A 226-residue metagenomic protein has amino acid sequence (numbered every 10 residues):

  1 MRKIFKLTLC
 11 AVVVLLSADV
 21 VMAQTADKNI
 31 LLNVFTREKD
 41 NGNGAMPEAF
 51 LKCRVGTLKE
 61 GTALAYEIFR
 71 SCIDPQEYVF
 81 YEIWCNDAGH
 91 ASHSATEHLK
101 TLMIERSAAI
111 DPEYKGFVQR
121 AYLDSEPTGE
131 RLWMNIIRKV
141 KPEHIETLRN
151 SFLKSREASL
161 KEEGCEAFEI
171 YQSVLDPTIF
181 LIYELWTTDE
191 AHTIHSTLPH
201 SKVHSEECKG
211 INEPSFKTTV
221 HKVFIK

Functional and structural regions predicted by a protein language model:
M1-A26: Bacterial Sec-dependent N-terminal signal peptides
Q24-K28, E67-Q76, T101-K139, E169-T178 (+1 more regions): Glycine-rich beta-strand-turn "strand-cap" elements at beta-sheet edges
N29-R37, A65-S94, R131-K139, E169-T197: Short, well-ordered beta-strand segments in beta-rich or mixed alpha/beta enzyme and ligand-binding folds
R37-E48, K139-L148: Short, surface-exposed ligand-recognition loops at beta-strand->loop->(often short) alpha-helix junctions that present
K52-E67, I83-F117, A158-E166, L185-T219: An amphipathic, aromatic/His-enriched active-site/gating alpha helix that lines ligand/cofactor pockets
T128-A167: Surface-exposed interaction/gating patches
